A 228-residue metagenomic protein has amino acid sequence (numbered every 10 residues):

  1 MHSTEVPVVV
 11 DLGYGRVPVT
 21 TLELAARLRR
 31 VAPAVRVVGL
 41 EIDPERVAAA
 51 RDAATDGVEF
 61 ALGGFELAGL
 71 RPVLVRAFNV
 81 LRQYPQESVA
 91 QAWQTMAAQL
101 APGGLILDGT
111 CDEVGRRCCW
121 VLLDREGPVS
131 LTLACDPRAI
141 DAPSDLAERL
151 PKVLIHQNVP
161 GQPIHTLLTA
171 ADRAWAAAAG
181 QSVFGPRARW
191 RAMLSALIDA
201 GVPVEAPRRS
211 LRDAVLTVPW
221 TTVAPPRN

Functional and structural regions predicted by a protein language model:
M1-V6: S-adenosyl-L-methionine
V10, G15-L67: Class I SAM-dependent methyltransferase SAM/SAH-binding core
G57-E59, V73, G104: Short, conserved active-site loop motifs that form the nucleotide-linked donor/cofactor pocket
R71-A90: A short SAM/SAH-binding and catalytic strip from SAM-dependent methyltransferases
R82, A90-G103: A short glycine-rich, Lys/Arg-flanked "PGG" loop and its adjoining helix->strand segment in the class I
L100-G115: Conserved beta-strand signature within the Rossmann-like core of class I S-adenosyl-L-methionine
G115-R191: A conserved mid-domain beta-alpha-beta active-site/ligand-binding segment of alpha/beta enzyme cores
Q181-N228: C-terminal non-catalytic accessory extensions
